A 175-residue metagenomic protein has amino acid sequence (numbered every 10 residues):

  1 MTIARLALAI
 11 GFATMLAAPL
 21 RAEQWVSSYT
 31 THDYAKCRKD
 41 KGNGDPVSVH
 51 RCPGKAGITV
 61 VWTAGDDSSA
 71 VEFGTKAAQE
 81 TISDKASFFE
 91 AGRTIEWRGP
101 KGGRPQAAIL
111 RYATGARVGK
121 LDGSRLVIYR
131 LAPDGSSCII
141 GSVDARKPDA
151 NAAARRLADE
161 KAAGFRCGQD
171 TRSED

Functional and structural regions predicted by a protein language model:
M1-G11, V26, I109, L121 (+2 more regions): Generic hydrophobic segment detector
T2-L8, A13-I82: Charge-rich, low-complexity N-terminal segments
M15, H32, C37, G65 (+6 more regions): Generic signature of intrinsically disordered, low-complexity segments enriched in small/polar residues
K36-K41, K55, K76, K85 (+4 more regions): Context-gated lysine
Q79-P148: Short helix/strand-capping turn motifs
C138-D175: C-terminal partner/receptor-binding element of secreted or periplasmic proteins
